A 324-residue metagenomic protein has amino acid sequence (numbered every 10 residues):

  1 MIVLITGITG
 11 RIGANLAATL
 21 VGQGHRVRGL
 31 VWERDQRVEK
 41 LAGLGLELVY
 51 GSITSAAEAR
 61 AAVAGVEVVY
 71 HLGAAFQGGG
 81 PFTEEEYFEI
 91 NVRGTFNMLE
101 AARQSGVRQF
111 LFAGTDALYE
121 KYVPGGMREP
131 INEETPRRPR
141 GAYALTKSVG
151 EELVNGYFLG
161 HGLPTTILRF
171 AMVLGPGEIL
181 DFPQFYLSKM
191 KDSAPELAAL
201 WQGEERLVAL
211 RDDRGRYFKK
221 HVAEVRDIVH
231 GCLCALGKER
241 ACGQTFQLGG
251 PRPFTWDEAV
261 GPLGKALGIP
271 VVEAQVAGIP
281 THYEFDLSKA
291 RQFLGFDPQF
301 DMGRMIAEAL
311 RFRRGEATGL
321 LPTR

Functional and structural regions predicted by a protein language model:
I2, M302-R324: Amphipathic terminal alpha-helices
V3-Q23: N-terminal Rossmann NAD(P)H-binding glycine-rich loop of SDR-like oxidoreductase domains
L46, Y50-I90: NAD(P)H-binding glycine-rich loop region in Rossmannoid oxidoreductase-like domains and their noncatalytic homologs
F96-A142: Conserved Rossmann-fold NAD(P)-dependent oxidoreductase catalytic core, especially the SDR/UDP-sugar
R138-T166: Active-site Tyr-X1-5-Lys
G156-K220, V225-D227: NAD(P)-dependent short-chain dehydrogenase/reductase
K219, V229-A277, L287, L320: Mid/C-terminal beta-alpha module of Rossmann-like enzyme folds, strongest in SDR-family dehydrogenases/epimerases
V225, Q275-D297, T318-L320: Conserved C-terminal active-site "lid" loop/helix of NAD(P)H-dependent oxidoreductases that clamps the redox cofactor
